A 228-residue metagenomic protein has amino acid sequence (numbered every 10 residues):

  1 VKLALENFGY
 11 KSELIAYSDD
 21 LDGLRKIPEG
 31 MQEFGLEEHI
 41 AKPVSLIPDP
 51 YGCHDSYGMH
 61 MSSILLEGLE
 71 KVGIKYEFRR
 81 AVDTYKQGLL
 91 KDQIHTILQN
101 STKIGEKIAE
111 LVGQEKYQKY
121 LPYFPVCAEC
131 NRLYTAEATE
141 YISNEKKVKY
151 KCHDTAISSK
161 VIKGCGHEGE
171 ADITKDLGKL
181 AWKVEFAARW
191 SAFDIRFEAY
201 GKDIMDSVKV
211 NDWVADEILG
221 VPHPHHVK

Functional and structural regions predicted by a protein language model:
V1-G105, N211-W213, E217: N-terminal Rossmann-like or analogous alpha/beta NTP/dinucleotide-binding catalytic cores that position adenine
S18-D20, V82-T84, E110, E140 (+1 more regions): Residue-level "edge-of-site" marker
R25-I27, A109, T139: Short, solvent-exposed loop/turn and secondary-structure capping segments
N100-K103, V112-K228: Alpha-helical recognition segments enriched in aromatics with Gly/Pro capping that present substrate-recognition
